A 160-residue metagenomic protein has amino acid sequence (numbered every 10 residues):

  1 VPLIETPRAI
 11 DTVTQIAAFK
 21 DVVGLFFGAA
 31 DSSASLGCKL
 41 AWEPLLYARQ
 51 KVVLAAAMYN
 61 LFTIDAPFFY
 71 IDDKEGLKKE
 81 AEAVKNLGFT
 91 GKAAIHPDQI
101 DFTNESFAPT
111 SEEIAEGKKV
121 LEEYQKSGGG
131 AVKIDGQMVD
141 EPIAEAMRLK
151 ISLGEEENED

Functional and structural regions predicted by a protein language model:
V1-D160: Expand to "…catalyze enediolate/carbanion chemistry for C-C bond making/breaking, isomerization, decarboxylation
